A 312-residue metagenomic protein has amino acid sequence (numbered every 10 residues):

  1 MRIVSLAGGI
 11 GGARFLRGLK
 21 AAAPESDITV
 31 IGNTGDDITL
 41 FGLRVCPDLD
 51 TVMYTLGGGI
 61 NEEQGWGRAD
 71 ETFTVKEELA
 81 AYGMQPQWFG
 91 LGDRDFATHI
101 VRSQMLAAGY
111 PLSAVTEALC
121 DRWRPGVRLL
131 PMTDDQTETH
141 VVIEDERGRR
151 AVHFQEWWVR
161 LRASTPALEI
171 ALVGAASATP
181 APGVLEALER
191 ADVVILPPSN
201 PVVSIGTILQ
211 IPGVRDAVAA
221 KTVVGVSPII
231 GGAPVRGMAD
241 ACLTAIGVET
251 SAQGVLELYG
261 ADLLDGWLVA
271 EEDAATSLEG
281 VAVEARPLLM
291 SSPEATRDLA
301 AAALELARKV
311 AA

Functional and structural regions predicted by a protein language model:
M1-V4: Extreme N-terminal starter segment of soluble prokaryotic enzymes
A21-S26, R215-K221, G260-L263: Short, conserved loop/helix-junction motifs that constitute active-site signature segments in enzyme catalytic cores
T29-N33, T222-I229, D265-E271: Short internal beta-strands
G32-L172: Electropositive, gly/pro-rich neighborhoods at or near active sites that engage anionic ligands
L168-A187: Active-site glycine-rich loop that binds ribose-phosphate moieties when present
A191: An anion/phosphate-binding loop that grips the pyrophosphate of nucleotide cofactors and donors
I208-I246: Redox- and metal-dependent alpha/beta enzyme cores, enriched for Fe-S-associated oxidoreductases and cofactor-handling
R236-A312: C-terminal functional extensions of proteins
